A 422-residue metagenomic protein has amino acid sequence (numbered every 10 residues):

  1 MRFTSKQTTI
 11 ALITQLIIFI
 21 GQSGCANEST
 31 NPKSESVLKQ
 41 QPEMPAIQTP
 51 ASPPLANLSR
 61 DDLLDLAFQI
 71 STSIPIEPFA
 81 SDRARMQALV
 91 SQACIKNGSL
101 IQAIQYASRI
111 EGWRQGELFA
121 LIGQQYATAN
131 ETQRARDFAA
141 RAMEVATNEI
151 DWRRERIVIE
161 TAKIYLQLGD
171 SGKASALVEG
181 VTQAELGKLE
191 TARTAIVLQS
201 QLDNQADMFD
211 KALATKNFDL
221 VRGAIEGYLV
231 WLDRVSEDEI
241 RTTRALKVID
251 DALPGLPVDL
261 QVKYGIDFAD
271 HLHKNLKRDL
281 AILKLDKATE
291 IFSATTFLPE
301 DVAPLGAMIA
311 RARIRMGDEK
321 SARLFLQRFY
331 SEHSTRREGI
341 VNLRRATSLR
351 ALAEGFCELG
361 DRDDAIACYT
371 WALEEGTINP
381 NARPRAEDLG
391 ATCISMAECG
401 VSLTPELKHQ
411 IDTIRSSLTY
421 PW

Functional and structural regions predicted by a protein language model:
R2-L12: Bacterial N-terminal signal peptides that target proteins for export
F3-T4, I20-G21, I47, C399: Absolute N-terminal positional cue centered near the fourth residue
Q7, Q15, Q40-Q41: Low-complexity, intrinsically disordered or signal/transmembrane-proximal segments
A11-Q22: Bacterial N-terminal signal peptides
E28-W422: Non-catalytic tandem-repeat scaffold regions and their flanking low-complexity/translocation tails
